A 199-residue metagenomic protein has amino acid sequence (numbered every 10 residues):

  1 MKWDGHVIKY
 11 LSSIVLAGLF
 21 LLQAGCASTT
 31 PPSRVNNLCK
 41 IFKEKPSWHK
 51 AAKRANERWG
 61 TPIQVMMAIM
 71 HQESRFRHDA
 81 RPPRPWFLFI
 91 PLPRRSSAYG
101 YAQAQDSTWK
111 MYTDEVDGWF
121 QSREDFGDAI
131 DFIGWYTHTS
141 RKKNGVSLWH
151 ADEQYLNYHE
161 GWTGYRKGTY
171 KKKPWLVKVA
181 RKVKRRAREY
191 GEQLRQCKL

Functional and structural regions predicted by a protein language model:
K2-I14: Bacterial N-terminal signal peptides that target proteins for export
L22-G25: C-terminal motif of bacterial Sec signal peptides marking the signal peptidase cleavage site
S28-L199: Catalytic glycan-binding domains that act on GlcNAc-containing polysaccharides
